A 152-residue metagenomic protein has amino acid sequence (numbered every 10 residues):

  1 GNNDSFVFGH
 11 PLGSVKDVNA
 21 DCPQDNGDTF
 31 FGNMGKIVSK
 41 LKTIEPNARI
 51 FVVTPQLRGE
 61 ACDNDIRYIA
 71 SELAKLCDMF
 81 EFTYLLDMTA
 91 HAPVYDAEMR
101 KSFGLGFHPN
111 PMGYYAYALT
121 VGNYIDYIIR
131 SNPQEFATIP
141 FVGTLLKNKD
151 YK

Functional and structural regions predicted by a protein language model:
G1-D28, L57-R58: Oxyanion-hole/transition-state-stabilizing segment in secreted/luminal serine hydrolases and related acyltransferases
N2-N3, N33, N110: Asparagine-centered polar/low-complexity signal
N2-S5, I37-A70: Active-site segments of SGNH/GDSL-like serine hydrolases that catalyze O-acetyl group transfer/hydrolysis on lipids
F6-H10, N47, A90: A structural motif
Q24-K36, I66-S71: Well-ordered, non-membrane alpha-helical segments in soluble/globular domains
N26-G27, K42, D126: Hydrophobic/aromatic-lined pockets within catalytic cores
F31, K40-L41, L76: An active-site-proximal structural segment forming one wall of the substrate-binding cleft that immediately precedes
P55-Y151: Catalytic His-Asp segment of secreted/periplasmic serine-dependent ester chemistry enzymes
